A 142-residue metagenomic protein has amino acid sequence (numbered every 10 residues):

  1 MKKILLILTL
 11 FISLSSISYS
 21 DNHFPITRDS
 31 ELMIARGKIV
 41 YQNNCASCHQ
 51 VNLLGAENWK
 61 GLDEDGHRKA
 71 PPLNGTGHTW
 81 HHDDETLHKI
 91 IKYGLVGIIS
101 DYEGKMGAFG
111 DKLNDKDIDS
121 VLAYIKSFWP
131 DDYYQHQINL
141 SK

Functional and structural regions predicted by a protein language model:
I4-S13: Sec-dependent N-terminal signal peptides
S18-V40, A56: Electrostatic cytochrome c docking/interface patches
A35-A46, H82, K89, K112-D115 (+2 more regions): Sequence context surrounding c-type heme c attachment/ligation sites in exported
G37, Y41-V51, M106, V121-I125: The canonical Cys-X-X-Cys-His
K38, L54-H88, A108-K112: Gly/Gly-Pro-rich "capping" loops immediately C-terminal to redox-active cysteine motifs in periplasmic/lumenal
P71-P72, Y93-D119, I125-F128, Y133-K142: Axial heme c-ligation environment in periplasmic c-type cytochrome domains
